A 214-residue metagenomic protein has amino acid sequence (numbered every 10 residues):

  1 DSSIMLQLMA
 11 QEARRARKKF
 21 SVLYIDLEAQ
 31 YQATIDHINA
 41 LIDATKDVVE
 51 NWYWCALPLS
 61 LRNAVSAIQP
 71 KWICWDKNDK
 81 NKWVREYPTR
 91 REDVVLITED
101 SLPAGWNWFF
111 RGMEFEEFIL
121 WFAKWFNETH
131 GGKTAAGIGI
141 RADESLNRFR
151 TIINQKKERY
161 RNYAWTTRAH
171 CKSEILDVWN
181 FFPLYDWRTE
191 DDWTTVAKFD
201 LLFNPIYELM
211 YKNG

Functional and structural regions predicted by a protein language model:
D1-G214: Nucleotide-activated chemistry modules centered on ATP-dependent adenylation/adenylyltransferase
